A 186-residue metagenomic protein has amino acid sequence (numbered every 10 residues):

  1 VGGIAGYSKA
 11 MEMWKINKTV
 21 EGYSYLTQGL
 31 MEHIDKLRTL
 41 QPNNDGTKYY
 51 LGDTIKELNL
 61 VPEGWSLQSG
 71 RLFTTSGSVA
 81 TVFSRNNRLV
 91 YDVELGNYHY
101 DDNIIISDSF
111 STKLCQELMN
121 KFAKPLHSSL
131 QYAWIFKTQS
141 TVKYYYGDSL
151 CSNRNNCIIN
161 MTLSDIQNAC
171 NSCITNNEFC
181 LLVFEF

Functional and structural regions predicted by a protein language model:
V1-W14: C-terminal juxtamembrane segment of a hydrophobic transmembrane alpha-helix
Y7-A10, Y23-Q41: N-terminal alpha-helical signal peptides/signal-anchor transmembrane segments
M13, G29, H33, K121-S129: Structured segments of extracytoplasmic/periplasmic soluble domains in secreted or envelope-associated proteins
E32-N44, Y50-D53, L130-Q131, T138-S149: Extended interaction regions within the primary functional domain
Q41-L67, L72: Extended amphipathic alpha-helical segments with heptad-repeat/coiled-coil character used for oligomerization, fusion
E63-F186: Intrinsically disordered, low-complexity regions enriched in Pro/Ser/Thr/Gly and acidic residues
